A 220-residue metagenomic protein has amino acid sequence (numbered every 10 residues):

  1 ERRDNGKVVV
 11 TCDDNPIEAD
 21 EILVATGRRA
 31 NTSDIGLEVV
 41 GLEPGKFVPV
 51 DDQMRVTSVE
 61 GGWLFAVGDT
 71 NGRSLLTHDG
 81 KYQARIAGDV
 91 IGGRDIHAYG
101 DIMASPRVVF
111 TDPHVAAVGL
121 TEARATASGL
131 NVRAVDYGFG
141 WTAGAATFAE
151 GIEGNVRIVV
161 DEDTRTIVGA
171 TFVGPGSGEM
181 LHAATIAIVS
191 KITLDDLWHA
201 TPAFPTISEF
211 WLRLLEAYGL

Functional and structural regions predicted by a protein language model:
E1-R3, H97-H114: Flexible, acidic loop-helix segments that line cofactor/substrate-binding pockets
R2-V8, E60-G61, E150-E153: A short, glycine/Asx- and small/polar-enriched loop/turn that sits immediately N-terminal to a beta-strand
R3-P16, I22: Conserved beta-strand-loop-beta-strand element in the redox core of flavoprotein oxidoreductases
D4, D52, Y82, E162-D163: Short, ordered coil/turn segments that flank beta-strands lining enzyme active or ligand-binding pockets
C12, V59, V160-E162: Active-site beta-strand termini and strand-to-loop segments that position acidic
I17-R94: FAD-site-proximal beta/loop scaffold in flavoenzymes
G93, T111-L220: Flexible, glycine-rich terminal cap/loop adjacent to redox cofactors in electron-transfer oxidoreductases
